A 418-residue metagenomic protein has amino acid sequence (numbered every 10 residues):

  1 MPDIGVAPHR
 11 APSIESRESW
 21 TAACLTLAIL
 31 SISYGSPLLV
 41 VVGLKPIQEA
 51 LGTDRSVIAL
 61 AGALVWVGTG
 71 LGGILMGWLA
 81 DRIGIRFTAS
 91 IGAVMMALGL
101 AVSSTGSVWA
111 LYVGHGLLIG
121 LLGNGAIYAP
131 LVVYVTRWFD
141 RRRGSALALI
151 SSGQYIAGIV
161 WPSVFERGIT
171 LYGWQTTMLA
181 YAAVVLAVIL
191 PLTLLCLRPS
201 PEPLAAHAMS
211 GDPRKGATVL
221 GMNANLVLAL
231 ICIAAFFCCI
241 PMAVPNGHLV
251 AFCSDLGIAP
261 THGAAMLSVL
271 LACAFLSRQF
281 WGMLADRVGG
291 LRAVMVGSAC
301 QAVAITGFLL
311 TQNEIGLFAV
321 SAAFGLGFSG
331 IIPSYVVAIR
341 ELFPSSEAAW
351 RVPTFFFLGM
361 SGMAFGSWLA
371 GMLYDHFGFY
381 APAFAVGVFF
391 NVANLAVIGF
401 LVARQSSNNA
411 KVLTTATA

Functional and structural regions predicted by a protein language model:
T21-R55, G73-M76, W161-P162, P245-V250: Extracytoplasmic
S31, G99, A110-A126, F236 (+1 more regions): Hydrophobic core of transmembrane alpha-helices in multi-pass small-molecule transporters, especially MFS/SLC-type
V40-L44, N225-Q279: Extracytoplasmic gate region of multi-pass secondary transporters
I47-Q48, L79-A80, V160-Y172, C253-S254 (+2 more regions): Interfacial helix-cap and linker-helix signal at transmembrane-aqueous boundaries of multi-pass secondary transporters
L71-W109, A285-V288: Conserved MFS/SLC helix-loop-helix module at the cytosolic interface between two early adjacent transmembrane helices
H115-S152: Cytoplasmic helix-loop-helix junction between adjacent transmembrane helices in 12-TM secondary transporters
R141, L149-P201: Helix-loop-helix hairpin linking two adjacent transmembrane segments in secondary transporters
H262, S268-A338, F355: C-terminal transmembrane helical hairpin of 12-TM major facilitator-type secondary transporters
